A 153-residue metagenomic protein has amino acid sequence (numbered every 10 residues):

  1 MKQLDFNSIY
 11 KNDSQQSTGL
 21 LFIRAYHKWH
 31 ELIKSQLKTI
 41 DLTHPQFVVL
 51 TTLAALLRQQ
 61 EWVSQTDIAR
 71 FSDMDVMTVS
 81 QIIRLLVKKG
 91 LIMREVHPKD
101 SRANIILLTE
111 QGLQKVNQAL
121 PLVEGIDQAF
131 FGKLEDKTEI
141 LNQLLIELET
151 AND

Functional and structural regions predicted by a protein language model:
M1-I40: N-terminal leader segment of winged-helix/HTH proteins
M1-K11, Q60, D136-D153: C-terminal regulatory/oligomerization modules of transcriptional regulators
L4, R84-Q143: Charged, amphipathic alpha-helical coiled-coil/dimerization segments
L21, V48-T52, Q114: Pre-recognition alpha-helix immediately N-terminal to the DNA-recognition helix within helix-turn-helix or winged-helix
H27, E31-M74, T78: N-terminal helix-turn-helix DNA-binding core of bacterial DNA-binding proteins
